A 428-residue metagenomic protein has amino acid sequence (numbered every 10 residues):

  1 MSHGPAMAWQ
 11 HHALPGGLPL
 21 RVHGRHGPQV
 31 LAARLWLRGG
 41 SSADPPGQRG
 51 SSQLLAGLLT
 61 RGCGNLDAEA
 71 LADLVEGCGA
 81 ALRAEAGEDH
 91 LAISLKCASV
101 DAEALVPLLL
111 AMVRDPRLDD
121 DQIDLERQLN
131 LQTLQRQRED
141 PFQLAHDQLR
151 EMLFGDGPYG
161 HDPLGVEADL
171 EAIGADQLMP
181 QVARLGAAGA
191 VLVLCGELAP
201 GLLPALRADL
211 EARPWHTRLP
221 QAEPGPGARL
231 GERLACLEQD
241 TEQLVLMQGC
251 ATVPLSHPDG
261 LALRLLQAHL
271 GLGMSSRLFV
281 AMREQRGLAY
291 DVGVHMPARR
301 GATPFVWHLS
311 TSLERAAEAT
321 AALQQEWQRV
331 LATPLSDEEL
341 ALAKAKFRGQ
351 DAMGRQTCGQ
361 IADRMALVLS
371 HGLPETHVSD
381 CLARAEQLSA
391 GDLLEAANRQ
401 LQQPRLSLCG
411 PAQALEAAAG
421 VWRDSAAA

Functional and structural regions predicted by a protein language model:
M1-L14: Short, Gly/Pro- and small/polar-rich lid/capping loops
P5-A6, E76-C78, G231: Residues that act as N-cap/strand-start positions at coil-to-secondary-structure junctions
Q10-H12, C236-E238, P297: Short Gly/Pro-enriched turn/cap motifs at secondary-structure boundaries
A13, A70-P220, G225, V253-P254 (+1 more regions): Charge-rich, well-structured scaffold segments of protease-associated domains
L18-G39, R49, V191, T217-R277: His/Glu-based metal-binding/catalytic segments typifying zinc-dependent metallopeptidases
A32-S99, L272-L288, R299: M16/MPP (pitrilysin/insulinase) zinc-metallopeptidase core fold and M16-derived inactive scaffolds
D44, Q48, A102, V106 (+5 more regions): Short, charged, low-complexity patches
